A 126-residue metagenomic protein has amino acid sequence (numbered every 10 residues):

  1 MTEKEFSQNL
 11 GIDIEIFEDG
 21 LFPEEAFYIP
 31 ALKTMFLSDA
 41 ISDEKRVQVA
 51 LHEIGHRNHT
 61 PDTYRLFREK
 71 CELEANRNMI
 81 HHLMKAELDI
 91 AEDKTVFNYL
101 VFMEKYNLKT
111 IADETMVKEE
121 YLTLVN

Functional and structural regions predicted by a protein language model:
M1-N126: Active-site hotspot residues in diverse enzymes, especially metal/ion-binding acidic/histidine motifs
